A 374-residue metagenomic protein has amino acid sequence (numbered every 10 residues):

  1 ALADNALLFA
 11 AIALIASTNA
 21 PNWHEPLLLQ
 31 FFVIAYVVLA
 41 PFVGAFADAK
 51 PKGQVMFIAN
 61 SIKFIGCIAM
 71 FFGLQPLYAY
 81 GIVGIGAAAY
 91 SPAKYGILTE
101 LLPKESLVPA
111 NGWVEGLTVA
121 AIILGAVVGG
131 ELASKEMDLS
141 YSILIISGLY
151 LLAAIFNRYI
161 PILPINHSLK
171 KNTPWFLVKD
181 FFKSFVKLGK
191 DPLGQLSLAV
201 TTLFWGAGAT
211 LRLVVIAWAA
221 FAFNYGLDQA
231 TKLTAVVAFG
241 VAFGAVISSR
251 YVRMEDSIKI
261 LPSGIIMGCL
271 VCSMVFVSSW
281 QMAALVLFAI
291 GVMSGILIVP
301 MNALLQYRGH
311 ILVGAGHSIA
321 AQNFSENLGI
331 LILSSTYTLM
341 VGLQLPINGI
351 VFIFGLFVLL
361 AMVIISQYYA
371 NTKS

Functional and structural regions predicted by a protein language model:
A1-L8, F31-A47, P51-K63, A79-S134 (+5 more regions): Substrate-agnostic recognition of the 12-TM MFS/MFS-like secondary transporter fold
L2-A10, E136-I143, V186-F243, V277 (+2 more regions): A single, central transmembrane helix in multi-pass transporters
F9-N19, A69-F72, V119, I123-I146 (+3 more regions): Transmembrane alpha-helix termini and helix-breaking/packing motifs in multi-pass membrane transporters
A20-V33, Y141, F221-A238, G314-A321: Loop-to-transmembrane helix entry
Q54-A69, I258-S273, F352-G355: Structural signature of the two symmetry-related core transmembrane helices
G96, E100, I146-T173, S366-S374: Helix-loop junctions on the cytosolic side of multi-pass membrane transporters, especially the intracellular loop
I162-A199: Juxtamembrane intracellular "pre-TM" segments in multi-pass secondary transporters
I258-I298: C-terminal transmembrane helical hairpin of 12-TM major facilitator-type secondary transporters
